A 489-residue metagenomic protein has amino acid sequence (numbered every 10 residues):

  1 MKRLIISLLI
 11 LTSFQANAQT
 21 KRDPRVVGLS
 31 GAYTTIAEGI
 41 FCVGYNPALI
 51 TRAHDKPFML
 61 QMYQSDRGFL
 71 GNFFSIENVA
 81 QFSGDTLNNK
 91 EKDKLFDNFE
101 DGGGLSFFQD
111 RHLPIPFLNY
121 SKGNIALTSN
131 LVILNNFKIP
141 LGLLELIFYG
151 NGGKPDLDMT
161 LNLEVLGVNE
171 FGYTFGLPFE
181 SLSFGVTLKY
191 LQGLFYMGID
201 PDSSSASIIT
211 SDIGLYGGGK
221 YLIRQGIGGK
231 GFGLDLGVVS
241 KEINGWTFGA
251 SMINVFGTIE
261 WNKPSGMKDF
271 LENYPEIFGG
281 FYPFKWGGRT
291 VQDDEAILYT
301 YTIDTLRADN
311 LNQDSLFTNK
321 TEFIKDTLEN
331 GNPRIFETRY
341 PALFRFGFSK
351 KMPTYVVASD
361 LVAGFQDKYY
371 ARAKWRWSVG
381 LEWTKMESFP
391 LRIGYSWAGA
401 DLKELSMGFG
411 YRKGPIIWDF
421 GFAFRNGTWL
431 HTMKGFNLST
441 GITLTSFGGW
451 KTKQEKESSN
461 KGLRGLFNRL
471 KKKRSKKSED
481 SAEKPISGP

Functional and structural regions predicted by a protein language model:
M1-L4, S181: Positively charged n-region of N-terminal signal peptides that target proteins for export
R3-F14: Sec-dependent N-terminal signal peptides
L4, T35-A37, I243-G245: Short hydrophobic "helix-edge" motifs at membrane interfaces and signal-peptide entry regions
L9-I10, A32, Y196: Enrichment for repetitive, rod-forming helical segments
L11-T12, D55, K263: Hydrophobic alpha-helical membrane-insertion segments
A16-F137, I259: N-terminal, post-signal peptide beta-strand-biased segments of exported outer-membrane/organellar beta-barrel and other
Q19-P24, A126-T128, V132-P489: Outer-membrane beta-barrel porins/channels
